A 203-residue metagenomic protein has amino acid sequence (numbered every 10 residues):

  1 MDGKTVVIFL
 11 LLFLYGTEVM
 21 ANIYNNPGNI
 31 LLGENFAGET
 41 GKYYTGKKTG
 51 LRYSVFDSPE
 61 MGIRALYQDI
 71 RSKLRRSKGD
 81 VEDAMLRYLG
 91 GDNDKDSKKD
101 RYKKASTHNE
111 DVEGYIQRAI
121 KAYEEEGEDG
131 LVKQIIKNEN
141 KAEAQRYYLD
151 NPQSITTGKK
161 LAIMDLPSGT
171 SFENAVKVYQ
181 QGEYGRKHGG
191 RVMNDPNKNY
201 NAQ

Functional and structural regions predicted by a protein language model:
M1-T5: Positively charged n-region of N-terminal signal peptides that target proteins for export
V6-G16: Hydrophobic alpha-helical topogenic segments used for membrane insertion/localization
Y15-A202: Cell-wall polysaccharide-cleaving catalytic domain and substrate-binding groove, primarily in peptidoglycan/chitin
